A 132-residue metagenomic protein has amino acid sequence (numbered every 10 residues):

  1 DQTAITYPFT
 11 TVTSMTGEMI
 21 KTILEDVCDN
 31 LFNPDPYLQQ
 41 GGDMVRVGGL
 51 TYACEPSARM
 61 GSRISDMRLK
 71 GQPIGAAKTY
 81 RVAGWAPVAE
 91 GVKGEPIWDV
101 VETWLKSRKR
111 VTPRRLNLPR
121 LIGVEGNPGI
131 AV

Functional and structural regions predicted by a protein language model:
D1-V132: Feature captures C-terminal
